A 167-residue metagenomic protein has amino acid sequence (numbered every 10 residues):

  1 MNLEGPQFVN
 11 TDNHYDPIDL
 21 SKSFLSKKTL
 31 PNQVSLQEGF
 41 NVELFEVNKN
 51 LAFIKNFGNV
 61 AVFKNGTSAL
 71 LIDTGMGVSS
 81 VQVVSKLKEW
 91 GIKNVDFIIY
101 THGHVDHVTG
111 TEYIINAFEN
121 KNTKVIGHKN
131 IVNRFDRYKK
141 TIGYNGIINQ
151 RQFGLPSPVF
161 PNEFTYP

Functional and structural regions predicted by a protein language model:
M1-N10: Non-Sec secretion/translocation targeting segments of pathogen effectors
N13-E46, I147-P158: Short, basic/low-complexity N-terminal boundary segments at the transition from targeting/disordered tails
E38-W90: Conserved beta-strand hairpin/beta-sheet module of binuclear metal-dependent hydrolase folds, prominently
G58-V60, M76-V78, G103-H107, I131-N133: Solvent-exposed loop/turn segments at secondary-structure junctions within structured extracellular/periplasmic domains
G66, G110-T111, F135-K140: Short, solvent-exposed loop/turn and secondary-structure capping segments
V78-I126: Active-site metal-binding motif and surrounding structural segment of the metallo-beta-lactamase
I126, N130-P167: Metallo-beta-lactamase
